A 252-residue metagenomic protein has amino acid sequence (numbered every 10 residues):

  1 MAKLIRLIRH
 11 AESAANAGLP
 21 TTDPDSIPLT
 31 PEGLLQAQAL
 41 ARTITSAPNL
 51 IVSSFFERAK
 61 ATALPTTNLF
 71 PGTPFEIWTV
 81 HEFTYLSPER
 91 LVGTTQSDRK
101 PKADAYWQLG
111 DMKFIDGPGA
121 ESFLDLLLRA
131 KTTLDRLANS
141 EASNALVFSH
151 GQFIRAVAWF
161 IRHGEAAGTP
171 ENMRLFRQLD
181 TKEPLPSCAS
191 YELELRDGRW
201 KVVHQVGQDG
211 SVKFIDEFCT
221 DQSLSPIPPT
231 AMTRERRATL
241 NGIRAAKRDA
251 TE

Functional and structural regions predicted by a protein language model:
A2, G72, F83-S97, W159-E252: Acidic, low-complexity terminal tails and accessory targeting/binding regions of phosphate-metabolizing enzymes
A2-T73, D249: Active-site-proximal alpha-helix that buttresses catalytic centers in soluble enzyme cores
I5, N49, S143-G151: Generic beta-sheet signal
S13, F153-I154: Short active-site segment of divalent metal-dependent hydrolases/proteases that encodes the spacing between
Q38-D111, D180-S187: Phosphate-coordination/substrate-recognition cap region in phosphate-metabolizing enzymes
I44-A47, L137-S143: Glycine-rich phosphate-binding loop signature in dinucleotide/nucleotide-binding domains
S54-F56, V80, A130, V147-Q152: Short, well-ordered beta-to-alpha junction loops that form the rim of enzyme active sites and present histidine/acidic
D104-D125: Short glycine/proline- and acidic residue-enriched helix-loop micro-motifs that form flexible lids or anion-recognition
